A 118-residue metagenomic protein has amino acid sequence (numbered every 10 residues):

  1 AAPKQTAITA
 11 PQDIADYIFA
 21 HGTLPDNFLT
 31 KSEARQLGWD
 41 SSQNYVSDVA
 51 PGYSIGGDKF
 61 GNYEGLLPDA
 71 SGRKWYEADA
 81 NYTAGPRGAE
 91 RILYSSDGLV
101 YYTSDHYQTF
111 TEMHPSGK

Functional and structural regions predicted by a protein language model:
A1-T23: Low-complexity, glycine/serine/proline-rich disordered segments that function as export/translocation leaders
A7-I8, Y17, D26, F60 (+1 more regions): Generic detector of bulky aromatic hydrophobic side chains
G22-S41: Short, solvent-exposed linear motifs at loop/edge-of-secondary-structure regions
R35-K118: Functional cores of ribonucleases/endoribonucleases
